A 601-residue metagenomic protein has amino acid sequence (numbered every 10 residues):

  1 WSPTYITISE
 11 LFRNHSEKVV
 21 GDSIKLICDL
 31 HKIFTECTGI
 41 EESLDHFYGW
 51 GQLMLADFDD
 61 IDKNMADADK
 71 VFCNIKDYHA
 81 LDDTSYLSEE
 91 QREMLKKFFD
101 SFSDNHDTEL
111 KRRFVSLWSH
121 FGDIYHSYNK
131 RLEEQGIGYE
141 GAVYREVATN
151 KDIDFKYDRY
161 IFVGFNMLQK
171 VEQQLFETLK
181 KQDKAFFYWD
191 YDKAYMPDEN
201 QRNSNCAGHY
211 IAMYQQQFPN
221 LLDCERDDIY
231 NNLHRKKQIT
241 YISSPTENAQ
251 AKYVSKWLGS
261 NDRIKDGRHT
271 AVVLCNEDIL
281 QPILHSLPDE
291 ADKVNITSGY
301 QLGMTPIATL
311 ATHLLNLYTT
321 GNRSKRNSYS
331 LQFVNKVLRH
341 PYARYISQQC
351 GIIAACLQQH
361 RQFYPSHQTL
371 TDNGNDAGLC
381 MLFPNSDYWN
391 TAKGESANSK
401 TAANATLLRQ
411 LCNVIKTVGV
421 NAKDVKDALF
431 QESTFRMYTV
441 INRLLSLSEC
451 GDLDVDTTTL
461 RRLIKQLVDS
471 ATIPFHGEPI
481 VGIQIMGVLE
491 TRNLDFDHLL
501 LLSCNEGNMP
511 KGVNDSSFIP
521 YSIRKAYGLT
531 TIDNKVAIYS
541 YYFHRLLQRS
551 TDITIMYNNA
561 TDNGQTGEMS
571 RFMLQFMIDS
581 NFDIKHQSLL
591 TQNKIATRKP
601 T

Functional and structural regions predicted by a protein language model:
W1-S522, N581-K594: Nucleic acid-machinery interaction/catalytic patches
L331-K336, N505-T601: Accessory/regulatory regions of helicases
